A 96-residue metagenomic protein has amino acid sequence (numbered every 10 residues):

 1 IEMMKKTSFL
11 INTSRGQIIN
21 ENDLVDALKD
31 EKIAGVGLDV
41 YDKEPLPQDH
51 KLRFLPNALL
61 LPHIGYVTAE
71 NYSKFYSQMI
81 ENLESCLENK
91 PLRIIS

Functional and structural regions predicted by a protein language model:
I1-K51: Rossmann-like adenosine-cofactor binding region
D42-S96: C-terminal helix-to-coil terminal segments
